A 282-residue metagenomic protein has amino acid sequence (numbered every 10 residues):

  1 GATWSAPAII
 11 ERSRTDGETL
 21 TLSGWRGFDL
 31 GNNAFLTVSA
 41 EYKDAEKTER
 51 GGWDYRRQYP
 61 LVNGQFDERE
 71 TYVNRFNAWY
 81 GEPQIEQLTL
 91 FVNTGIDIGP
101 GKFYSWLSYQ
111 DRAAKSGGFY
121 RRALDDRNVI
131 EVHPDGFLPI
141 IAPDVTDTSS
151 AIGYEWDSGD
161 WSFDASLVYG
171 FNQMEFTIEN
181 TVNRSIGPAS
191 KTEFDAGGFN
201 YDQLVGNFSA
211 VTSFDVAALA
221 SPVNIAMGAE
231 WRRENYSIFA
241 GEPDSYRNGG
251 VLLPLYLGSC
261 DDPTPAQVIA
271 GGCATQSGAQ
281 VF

Functional and structural regions predicted by a protein language model:
G1-A6, Q65-R75, D125-D135, T181-E193 (+1 more regions): Flexible, solvent-exposed coil segments and beta strand-coil junctions, predominantly the extracellular/periplasmic
G1-I10, L20-G24: N-terminal periplasmic accessory domains that precede and gate Gram-negative outer-membrane beta-barrel machines
A2-S5, E49-G51, G117, F239: Short, charged, solvent-exposed linker or helix-capping segments at domain edges/interfaces that act as flexible hinges
T3-S5, T37, A226: Soluble periplasmic/extracytoplasmic beta-strand elements of cell-envelope proteins
I9, K43-A45, E175: Short, solvent-exposed aromatic-acidic interface loops
S13-G118, D125-D126, I130-D135, P139-S158: Transmembrane beta-barrel wall of Gram-negative outer-membrane proteins
W53-Y55, Y120-L124, I178-N183, D244: Short, flexible, mixed-charge acidic loops at enzyme active sites
N93-A114, L138-F282: Face-selective signature of the C-terminal outer-membrane beta-barrel domain
